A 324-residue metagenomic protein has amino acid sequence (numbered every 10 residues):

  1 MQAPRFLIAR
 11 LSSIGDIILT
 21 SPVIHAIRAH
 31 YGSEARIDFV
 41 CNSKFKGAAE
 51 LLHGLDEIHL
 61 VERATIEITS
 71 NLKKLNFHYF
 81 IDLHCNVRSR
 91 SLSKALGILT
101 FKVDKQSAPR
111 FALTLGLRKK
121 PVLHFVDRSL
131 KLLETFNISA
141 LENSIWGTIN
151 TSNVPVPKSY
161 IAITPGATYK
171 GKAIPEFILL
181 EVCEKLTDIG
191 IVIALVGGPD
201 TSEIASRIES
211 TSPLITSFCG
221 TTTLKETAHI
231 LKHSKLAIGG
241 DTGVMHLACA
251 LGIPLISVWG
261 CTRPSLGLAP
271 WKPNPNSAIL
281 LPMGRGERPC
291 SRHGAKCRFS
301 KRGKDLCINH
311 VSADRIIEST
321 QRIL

Functional and structural regions predicted by a protein language model:
M1-L324: Catalytic machinery of carbohydrate-active enzymes, primarily nucleotide-sugar-dependent glycosyltransferases
